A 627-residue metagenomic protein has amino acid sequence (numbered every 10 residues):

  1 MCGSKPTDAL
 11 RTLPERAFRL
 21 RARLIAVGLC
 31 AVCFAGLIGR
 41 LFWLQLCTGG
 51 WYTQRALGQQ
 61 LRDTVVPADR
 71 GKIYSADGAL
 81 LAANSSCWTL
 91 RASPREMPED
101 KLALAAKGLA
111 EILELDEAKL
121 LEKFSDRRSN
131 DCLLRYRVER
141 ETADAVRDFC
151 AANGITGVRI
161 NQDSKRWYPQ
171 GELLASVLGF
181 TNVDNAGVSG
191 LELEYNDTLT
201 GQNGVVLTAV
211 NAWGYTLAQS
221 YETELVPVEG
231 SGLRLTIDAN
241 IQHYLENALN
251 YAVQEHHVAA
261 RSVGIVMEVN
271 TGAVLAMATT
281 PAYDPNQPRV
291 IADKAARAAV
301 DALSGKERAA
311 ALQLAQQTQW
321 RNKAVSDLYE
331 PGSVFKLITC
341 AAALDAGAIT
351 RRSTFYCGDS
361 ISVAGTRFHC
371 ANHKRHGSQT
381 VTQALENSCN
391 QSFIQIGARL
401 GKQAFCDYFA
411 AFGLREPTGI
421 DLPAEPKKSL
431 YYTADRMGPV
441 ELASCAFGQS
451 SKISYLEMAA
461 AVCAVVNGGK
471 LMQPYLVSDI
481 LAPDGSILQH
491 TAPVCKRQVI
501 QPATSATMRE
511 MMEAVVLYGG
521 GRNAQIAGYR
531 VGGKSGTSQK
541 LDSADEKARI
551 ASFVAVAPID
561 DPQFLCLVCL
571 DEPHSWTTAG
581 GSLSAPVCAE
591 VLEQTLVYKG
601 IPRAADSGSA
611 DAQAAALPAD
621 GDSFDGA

Functional and structural regions predicted by a protein language model:
M1-L303, Q319, L328, Q403-G413 (+4 more regions): Periplasmic/cell-envelope proteins involved in peptidoglycan metabolism and beta-lactam response
C2-T7, L13, A82, N211-E224 (+5 more regions): Beta-lactam-recognizing serine transpeptidase/beta-lactamase-like catalytic domain environment
